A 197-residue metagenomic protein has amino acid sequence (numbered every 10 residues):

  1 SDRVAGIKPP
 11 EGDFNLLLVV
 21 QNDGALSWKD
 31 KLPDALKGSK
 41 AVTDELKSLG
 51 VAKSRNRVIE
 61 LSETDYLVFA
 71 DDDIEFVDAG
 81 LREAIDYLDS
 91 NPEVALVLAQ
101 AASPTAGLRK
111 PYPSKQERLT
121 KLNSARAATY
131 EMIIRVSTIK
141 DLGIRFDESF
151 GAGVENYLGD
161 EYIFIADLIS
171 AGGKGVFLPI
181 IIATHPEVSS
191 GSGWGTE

Functional and structural regions predicted by a protein language model:
V4-D44: Acidic donor-binding segment of Leloir-type glycosyltransferases
E45-S62: Glycine-rich, basic loop-to-helix element that forms the pyrophosphate-binding segment of sugar-nucleotide handling
E63-T64, A128-R145: Conserved nucleotide-sugar donor-binding and metal-coordinating catalytic region shared by glycosyltransferases
L67: Short aromatic/hydrophobic "clamp" motif used to bind/position activated sugar donors
D71-E75: The conserved acidic donor/metal-binding loop of glycosyltransferases
A79-Y112: Conserved donor NDP-sugar-binding/catalytic core segment of glycosyltransferases
G151-F164: Acidic donor-binding loop at a coil-to-helix junction in glycosyltransferase catalytic cores that engages
A152-G153, G173-G195: Active-site donor/metal-binding and catalytic loop motifs of nucleotide-sugar-dependent glycosylation enzymes
